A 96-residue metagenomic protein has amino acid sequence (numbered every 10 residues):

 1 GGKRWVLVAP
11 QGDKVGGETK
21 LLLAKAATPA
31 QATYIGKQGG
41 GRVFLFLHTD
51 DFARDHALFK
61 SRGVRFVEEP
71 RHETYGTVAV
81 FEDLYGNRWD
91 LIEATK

Functional and structural regions predicted by a protein language model:
G1-K20: Core segments of cupin and vicinal oxygen chelate
K3-W5, T28-Y34: A short, acidic/glycine-rich surface segment
R4-L7, L47, H56-K96: Vicinal oxygen chelate
Q11, A24-A26, A94: Generic beta-structure capping elements
V15, K37-G39: Short, flexible hinge/linker loops that cap or flank conserved catalytic cores
L22-A24, F46: Short, conserved beta-strand segments within well-ordered enzyme catalytic domains that often line or immediately flank
G40-F44: Eukaryotic phosphotyrosine signaling hubs
